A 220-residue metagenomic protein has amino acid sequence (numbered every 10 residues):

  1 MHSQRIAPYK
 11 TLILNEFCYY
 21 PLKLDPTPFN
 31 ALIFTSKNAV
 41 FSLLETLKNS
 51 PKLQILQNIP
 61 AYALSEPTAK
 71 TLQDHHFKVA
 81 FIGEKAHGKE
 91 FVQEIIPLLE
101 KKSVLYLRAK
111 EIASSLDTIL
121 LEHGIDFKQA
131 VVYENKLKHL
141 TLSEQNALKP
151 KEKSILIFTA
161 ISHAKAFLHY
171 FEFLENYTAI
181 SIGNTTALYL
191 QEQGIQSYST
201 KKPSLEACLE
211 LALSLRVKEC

Functional and structural regions predicted by a protein language model:
M1-C220: Signature of uroporphyrinogen-III synthase
